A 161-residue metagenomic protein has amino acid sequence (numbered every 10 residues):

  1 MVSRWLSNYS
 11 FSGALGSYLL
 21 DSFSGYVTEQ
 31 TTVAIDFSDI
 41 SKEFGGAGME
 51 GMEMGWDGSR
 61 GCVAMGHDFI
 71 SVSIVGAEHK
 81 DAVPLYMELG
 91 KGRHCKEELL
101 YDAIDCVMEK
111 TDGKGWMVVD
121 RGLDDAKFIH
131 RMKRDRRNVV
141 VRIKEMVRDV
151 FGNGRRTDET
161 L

Functional and structural regions predicted by a protein language model:
M1, S12, R156-T160: Short, solvent-exposed coil/turn linker segments
M1-V2, K96: Short secondary-structure boundary segments
V2, V27, V33, V63 (+6 more regions): Extended aliphatic helical segments
S3-H79: Active-site-proximal, Lys/Arg-enriched surface segment that forms a nucleic-acid-binding/basic interface patch
S12-G16, D21, E29, V33 (+8 more regions): Generic marker of "main functional regions" within proteins
F44-G115, R134: Polybasic low-complexity intrinsically disordered regions
L85-L161: An internal, acidic/charged active-site-proximal segment that coordinates divalent cations and/or engages
